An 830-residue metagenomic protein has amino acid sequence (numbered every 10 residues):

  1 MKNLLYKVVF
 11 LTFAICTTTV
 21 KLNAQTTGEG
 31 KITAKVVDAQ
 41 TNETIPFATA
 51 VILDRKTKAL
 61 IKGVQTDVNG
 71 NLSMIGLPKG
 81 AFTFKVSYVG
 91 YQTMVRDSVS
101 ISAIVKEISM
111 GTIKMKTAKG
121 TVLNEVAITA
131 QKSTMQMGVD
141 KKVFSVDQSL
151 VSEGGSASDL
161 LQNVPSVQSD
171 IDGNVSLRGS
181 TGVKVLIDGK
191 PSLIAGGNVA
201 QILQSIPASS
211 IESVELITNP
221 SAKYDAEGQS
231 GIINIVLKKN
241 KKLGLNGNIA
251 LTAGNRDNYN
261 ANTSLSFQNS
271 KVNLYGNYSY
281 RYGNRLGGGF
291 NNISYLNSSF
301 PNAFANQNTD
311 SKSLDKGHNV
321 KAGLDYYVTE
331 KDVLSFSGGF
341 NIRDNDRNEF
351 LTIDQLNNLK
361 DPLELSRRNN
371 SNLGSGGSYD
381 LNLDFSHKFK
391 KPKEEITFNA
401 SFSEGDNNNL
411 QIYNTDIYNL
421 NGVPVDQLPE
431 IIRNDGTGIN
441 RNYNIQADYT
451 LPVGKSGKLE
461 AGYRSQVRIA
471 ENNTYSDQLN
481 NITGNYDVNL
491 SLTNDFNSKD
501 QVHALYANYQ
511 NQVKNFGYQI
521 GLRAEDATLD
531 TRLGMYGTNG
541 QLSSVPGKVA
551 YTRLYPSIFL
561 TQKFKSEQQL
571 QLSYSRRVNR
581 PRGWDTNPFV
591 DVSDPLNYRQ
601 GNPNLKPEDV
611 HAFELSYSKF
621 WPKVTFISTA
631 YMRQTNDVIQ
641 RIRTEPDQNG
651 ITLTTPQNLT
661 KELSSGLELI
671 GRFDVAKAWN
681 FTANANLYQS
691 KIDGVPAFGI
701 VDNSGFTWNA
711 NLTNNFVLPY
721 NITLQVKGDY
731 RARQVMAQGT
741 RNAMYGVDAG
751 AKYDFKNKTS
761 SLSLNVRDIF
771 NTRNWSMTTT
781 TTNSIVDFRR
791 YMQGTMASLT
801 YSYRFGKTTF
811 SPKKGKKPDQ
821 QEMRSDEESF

Functional and structural regions predicted by a protein language model:
V37-T41, A48-L53, S87-V89, V105-L150 (+3 more regions): Short, acidic, small-residue-rich periplasmic hinge/interaction motif at the N-terminus of Gram-negative outer-membrane
R55-N71: Short, acidic Ser/Thr/Gly-rich low-complexity loop/linker segments typical of extracellular and cell-surface proteins
I75, P191-T218: Short acidic/polar hinge/loop motifs at secondary-structure boundaries that mediate gating or recognition
T112-K114, A157-S158, V199-Q201, L216 (+1 more regions): N-terminal periplasmic accessory domains that precede and gate Gram-negative outer-membrane beta-barrel machines
S158-A195: Extracytoplasmic beta-strand/coil segments of soluble accessory domains associated with Gram-negative outer-membrane
A226-I233, K241-N292, L314-H318: Outer-membrane beta-barrel translocator/receptor signature
N308, R433, N442-Q446, D487-N494 (+7 more regions): Outer membrane beta-barrel strand-and-loop segments of large Gram-negative receptors, especially TonB-dependent
T528-D530, S566-A612, M632-T654, I769-T782: Surface-exposed extracellular loop regions of Gram-negative outer-membrane beta-barrel proteins, predominantly
